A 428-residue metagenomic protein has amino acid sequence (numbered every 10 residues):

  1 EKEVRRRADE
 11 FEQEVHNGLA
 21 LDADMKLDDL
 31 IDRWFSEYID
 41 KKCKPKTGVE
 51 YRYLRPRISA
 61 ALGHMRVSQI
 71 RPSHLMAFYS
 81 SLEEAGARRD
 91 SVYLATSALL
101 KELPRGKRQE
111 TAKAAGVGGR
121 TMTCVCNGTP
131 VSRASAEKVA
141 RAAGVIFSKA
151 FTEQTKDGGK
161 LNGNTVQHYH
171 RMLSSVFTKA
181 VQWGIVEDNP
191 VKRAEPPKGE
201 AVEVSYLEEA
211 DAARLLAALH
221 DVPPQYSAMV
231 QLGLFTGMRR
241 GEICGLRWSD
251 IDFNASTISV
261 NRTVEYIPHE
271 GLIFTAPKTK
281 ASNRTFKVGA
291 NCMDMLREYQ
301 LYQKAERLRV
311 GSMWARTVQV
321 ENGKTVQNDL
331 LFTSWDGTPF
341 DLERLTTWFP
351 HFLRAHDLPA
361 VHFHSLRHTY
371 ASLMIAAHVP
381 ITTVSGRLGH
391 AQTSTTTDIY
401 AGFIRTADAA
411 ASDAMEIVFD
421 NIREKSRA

Functional and structural regions predicted by a protein language model:
E1-A77, S81-L94, A98, G144-F151 (+5 more regions): N-terminal DNA-binding module of tyrosine recombinases/phage integrases
A20, E84, A217, A255 (+8 more regions): C-terminal secondary-structure termini that scaffold catalytic or DNA-interacting sites
Q69-S73, K113-G119, S148-E153, T178-E200 (+2 more regions): Short, charged hinge/linker segments at domain and secondary-structure junctions
R88-R105, R133-E137, K156-R171, Q182 (+10 more regions): Basic, Lys/Arg- and aromatic-enriched nucleic-acid-binding interface segment
P104-C124: Short alpha-helical DNA-recognition segment
V117-T123, D250-T257, A360, V379-I399: Short, polar N-cap/turn motifs at the start of nucleic acid-interacting alpha helices
G128-P130, K198, V264-Y266, M293 (+1 more regions): Catalytic-site neighborhood detector that most strongly recognizes the C-terminal catalytic loop/helix of tyrosine
G159, A217-S227, T236, F286 (+3 more regions): Short, basic (Lys/Arg/His-rich) helix/loop patches that form interaction surfaces in the mid-to-C-terminal regions
